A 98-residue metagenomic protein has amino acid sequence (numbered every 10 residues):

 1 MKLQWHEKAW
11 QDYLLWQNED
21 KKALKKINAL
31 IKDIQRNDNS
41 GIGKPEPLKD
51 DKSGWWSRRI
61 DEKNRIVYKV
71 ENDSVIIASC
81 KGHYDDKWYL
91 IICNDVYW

Functional and structural regions predicted by a protein language model:
K2, Q11-L24, A29, K49 (+2 more regions): Enriched for short, Lys/Arg-rich terminal
K32-I60: A short, surface-exposed loop/turn module that caps and links secondary-structure elements
